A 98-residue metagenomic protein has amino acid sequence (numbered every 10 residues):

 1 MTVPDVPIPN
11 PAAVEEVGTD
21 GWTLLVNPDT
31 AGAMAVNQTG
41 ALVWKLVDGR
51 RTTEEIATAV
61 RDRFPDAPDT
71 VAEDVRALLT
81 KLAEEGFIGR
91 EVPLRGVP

Functional and structural regions predicted by a protein language model:
M1-P28: Long, low-complexity, charged/polar intrinsically disordered regions in eukaryotic proteins
D29-P98: Long, charge-rich, low-complexity alpha-helical segments
